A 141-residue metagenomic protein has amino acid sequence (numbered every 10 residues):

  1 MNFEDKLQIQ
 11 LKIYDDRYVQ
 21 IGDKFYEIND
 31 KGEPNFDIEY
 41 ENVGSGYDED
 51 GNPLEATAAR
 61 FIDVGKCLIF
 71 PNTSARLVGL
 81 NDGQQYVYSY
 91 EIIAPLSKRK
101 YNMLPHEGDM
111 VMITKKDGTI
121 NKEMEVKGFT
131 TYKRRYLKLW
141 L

Functional and structural regions predicted by a protein language model:
N2, K6, D16-V19, F25-L141: Short, conserved turn/kink motifs that form compact alpha/beta structural patches or helix kinks used as
